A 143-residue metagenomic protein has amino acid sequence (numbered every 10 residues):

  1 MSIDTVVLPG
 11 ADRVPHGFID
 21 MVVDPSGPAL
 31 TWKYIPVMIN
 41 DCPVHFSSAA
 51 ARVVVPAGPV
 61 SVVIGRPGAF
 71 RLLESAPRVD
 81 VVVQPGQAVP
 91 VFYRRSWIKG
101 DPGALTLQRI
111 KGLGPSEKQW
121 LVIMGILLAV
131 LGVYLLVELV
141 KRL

Functional and structural regions predicted by a protein language model:
M1-V55, S61-L143: Short loop/turn and low-complexity linker motifs enriched in small/turn-promoting residues
